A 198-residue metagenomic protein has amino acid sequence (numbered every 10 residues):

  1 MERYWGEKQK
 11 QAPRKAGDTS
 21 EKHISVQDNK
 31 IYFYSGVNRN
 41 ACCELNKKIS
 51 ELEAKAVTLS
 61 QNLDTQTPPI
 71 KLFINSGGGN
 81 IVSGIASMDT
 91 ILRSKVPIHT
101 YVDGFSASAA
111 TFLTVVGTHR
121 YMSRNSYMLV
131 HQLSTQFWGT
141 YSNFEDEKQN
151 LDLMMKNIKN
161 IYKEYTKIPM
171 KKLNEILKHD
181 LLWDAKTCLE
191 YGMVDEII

Functional and structural regions predicted by a protein language model:
M1-I198: Terminal-region recognition feature
